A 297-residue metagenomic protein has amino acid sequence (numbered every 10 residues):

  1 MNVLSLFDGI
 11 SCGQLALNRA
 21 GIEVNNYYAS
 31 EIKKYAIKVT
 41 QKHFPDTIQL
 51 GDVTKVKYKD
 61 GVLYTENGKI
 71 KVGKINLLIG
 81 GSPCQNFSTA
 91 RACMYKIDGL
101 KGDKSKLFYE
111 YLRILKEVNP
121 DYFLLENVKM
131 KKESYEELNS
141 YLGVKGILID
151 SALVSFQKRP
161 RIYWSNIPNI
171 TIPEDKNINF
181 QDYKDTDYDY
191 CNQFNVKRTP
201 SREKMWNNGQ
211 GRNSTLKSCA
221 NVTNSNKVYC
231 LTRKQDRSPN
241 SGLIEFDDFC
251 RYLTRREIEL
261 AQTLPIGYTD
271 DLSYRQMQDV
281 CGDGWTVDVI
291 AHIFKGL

Functional and structural regions predicted by a protein language model:
M1-L297: Conserved active-site and SAM-binding loop architecture of S-adenosyl-L-methionine-dependent nucleic-acid
